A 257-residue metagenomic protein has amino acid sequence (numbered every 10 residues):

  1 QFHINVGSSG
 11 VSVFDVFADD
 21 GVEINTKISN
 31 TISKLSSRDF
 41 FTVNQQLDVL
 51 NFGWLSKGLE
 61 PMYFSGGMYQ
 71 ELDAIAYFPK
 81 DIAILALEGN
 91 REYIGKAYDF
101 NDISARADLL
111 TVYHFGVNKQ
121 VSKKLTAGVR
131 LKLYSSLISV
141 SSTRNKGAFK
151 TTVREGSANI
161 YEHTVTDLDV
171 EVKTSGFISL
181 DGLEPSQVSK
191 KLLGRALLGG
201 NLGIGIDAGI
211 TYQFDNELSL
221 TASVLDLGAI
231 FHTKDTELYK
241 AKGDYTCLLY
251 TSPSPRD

Functional and structural regions predicted by a protein language model:
Q1-A74: N-terminal, post-signal peptide beta-strand-biased segments of exported outer-membrane/organellar beta-barrel and other
Q1-S8, F64-L72, V129-S135, D167-G176 (+2 more regions): Transmembrane beta-barrel strands of outer-membrane/channel proteins
F2, E60-F64, K123-A127, I204 (+1 more regions): Outer-envelope beta-barrel architecture signal
I4, D73-P79, S136-S142, T152-V153 (+2 more regions): Outer-membrane beta-barrel proteins
V22-S33, E88-D99, L180-L192: Flexible, solvent-exposed coil segments and beta strand-coil junctions, predominantly the extracellular/periplasmic
S33-Q46, S104-L109, G194-L202: Short sequence motifs at beta-strands and strand-loop junctions characteristic of Gram-negative outer-membrane
D48-W54, G66, Y113-V121, V129-L133 (+2 more regions): Residues on the lipid-exposed face of transmembrane beta-strands in outer-membrane beta-barrel proteins
Y250-D257: Conserved small/polar residues in nucleotide/adenosyl-binding loops
